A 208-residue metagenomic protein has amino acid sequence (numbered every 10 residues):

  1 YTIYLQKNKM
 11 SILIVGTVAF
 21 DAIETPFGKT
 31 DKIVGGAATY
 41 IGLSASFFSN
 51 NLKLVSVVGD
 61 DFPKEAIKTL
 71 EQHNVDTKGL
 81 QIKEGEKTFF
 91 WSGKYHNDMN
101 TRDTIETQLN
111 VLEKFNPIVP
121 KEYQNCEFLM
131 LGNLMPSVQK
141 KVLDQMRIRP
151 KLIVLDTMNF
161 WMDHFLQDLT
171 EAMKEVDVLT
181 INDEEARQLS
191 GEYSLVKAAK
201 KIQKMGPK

Functional and structural regions predicted by a protein language model:
K9-L13: Extreme N-terminal starter segment of soluble prokaryotic enzymes
F20-K32, S49-M130, D144-P150: Conserved N-terminal subdomain of the carbohydrate kinase-like
G28-L43: Short catalytic helix/loop segments, enriched in acidic residues and glycine and frequently bearing histidine
Y40-L52, K201-I202: A short, N-terminal amphipathic alpha-helix
G59-D61, N133-V138, M158-D163: Short beta->alpha connector loops
F128, L152-V154, V178: Structural preference for beta-strand elements that scaffold enzyme active sites
R147-P150, W161-K208: Conserved phosphate/ATP/ADP-binding segment of small-molecule kinases
